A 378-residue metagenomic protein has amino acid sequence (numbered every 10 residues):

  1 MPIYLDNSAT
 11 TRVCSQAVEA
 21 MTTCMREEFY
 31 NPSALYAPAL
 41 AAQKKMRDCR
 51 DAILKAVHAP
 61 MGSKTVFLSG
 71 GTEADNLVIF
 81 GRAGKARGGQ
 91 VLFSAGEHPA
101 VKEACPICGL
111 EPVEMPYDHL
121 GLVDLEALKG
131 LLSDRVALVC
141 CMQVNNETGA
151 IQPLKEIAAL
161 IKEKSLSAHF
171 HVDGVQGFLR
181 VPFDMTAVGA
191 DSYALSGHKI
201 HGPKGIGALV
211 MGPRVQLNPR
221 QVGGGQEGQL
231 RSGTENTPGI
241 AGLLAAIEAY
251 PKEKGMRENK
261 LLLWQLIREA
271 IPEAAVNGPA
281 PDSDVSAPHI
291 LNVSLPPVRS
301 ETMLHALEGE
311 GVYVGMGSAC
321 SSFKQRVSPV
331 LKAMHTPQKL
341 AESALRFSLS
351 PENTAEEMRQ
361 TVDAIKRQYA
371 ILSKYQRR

Functional and structural regions predicted by a protein language model:
M1-R378: Pyridoxal 5′-phosphate
